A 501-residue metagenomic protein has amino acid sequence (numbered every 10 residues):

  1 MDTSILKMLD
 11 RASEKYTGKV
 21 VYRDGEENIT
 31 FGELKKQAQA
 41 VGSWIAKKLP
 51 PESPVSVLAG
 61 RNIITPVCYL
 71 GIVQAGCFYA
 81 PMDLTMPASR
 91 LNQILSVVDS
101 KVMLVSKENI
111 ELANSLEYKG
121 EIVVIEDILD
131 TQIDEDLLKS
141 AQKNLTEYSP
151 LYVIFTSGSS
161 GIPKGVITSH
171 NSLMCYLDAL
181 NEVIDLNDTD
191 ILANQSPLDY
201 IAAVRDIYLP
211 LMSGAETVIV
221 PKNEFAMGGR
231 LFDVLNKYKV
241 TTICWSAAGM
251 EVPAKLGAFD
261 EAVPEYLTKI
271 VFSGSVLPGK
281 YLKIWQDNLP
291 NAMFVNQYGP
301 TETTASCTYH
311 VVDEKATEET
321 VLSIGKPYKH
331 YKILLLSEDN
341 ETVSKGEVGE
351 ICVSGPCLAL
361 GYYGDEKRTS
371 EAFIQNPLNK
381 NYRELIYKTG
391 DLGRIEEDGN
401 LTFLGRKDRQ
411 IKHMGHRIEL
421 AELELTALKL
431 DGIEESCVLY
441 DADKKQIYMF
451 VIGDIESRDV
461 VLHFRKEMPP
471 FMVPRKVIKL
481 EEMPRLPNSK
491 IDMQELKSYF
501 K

Functional and structural regions predicted by a protein language model:
M1-V153, T168, C175, P278 (+4 more regions): AMP-binding/adenylate-forming domain of the ANL superfamily
S4-L6, A88, M103-L116, E121-K143 (+3 more regions): AMP-dependent adenylate-forming
A59-I63, C77-Q93, K107-I110, A215-Y238 (+3 more regions): ATP-dependent adenylate-forming carboxylate-activation enzymes
A59-N62, D83, L186, S196-A203 (+3 more regions): Conserved AMP-binding
L70-A75, M174, Y200, L211-S213 (+3 more regions): Short hydrophobic alpha-helices that are characteristic scaffold elements of the AMP-binding
L137-F155, I162, L186-L192, L198: Conserved pre-ATP/AMP-binding loop-to-beta segment of ANL
K164-I191, I201-T241: Conserved AMP-binding/adenylation subdomain of ANL enzymes
M212-A215, V240-C244, A254-E319, K332: Gly/Ser/Thr-rich phosphate-binding loop
